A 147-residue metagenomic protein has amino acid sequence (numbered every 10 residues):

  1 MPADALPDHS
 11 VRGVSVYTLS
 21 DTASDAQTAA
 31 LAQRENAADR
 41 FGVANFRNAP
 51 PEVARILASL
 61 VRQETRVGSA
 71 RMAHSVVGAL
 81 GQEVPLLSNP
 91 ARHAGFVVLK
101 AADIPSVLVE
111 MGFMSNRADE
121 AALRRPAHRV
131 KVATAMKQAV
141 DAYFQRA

Functional and structural regions predicted by a protein language model:
M1-A147: Active-site-proximal helix/loop segments of hydrolytic enzymes
